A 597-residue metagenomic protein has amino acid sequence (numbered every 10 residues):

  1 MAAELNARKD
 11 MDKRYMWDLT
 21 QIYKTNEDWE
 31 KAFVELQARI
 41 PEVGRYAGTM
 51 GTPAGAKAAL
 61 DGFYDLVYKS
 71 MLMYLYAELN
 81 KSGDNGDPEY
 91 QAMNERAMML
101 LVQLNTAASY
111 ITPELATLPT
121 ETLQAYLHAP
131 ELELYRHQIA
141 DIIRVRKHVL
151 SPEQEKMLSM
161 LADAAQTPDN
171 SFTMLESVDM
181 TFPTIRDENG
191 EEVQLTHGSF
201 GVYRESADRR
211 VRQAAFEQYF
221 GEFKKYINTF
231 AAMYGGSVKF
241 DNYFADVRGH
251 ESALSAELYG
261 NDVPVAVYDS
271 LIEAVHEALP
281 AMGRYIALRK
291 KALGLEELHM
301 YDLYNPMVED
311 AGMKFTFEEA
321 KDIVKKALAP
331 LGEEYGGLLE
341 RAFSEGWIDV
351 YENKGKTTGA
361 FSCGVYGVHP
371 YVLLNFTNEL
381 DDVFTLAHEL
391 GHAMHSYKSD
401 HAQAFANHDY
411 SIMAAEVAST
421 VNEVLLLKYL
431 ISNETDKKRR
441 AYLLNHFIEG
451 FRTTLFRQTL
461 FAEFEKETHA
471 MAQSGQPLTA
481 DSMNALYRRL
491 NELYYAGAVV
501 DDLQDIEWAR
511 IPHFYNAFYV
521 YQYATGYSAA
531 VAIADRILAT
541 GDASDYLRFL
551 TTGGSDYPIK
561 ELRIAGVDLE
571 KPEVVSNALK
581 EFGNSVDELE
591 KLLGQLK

Functional and structural regions predicted by a protein language model:
M1-D310, K591-K597: A well-structured
D10-M11, K24, I111, L115-L118 (+7 more regions): C-terminal, non-catalytic "cap/extension" segments appended to globular domains
G249, T377-Y397, S419, V424 (+2 more regions): Active-site recognition of the HExxH zinc-binding catalytic motif
A292-P330, G336-G337, H395, Y442 (+3 more regions): Long, K/E/R/D-enriched contiguous segments that form extended
M313-F315, I348-V368: Catalytic zinc-binding patch centered on the HExxH motif and its immediate surroundings that defines zinc-dependent
M313-F315, V365-A387: Short pre-active-site segment immediately N-terminal to the catalytic Zn-binding motif
K326-G337, A360-C363, H392, S396-A404 (+2 more regions): Conserved helix-loop functional segments at active or binding sites
Y410-R439, F447-E449, T453, G526: Post-HExxH zinc-binding segment in Zn-dependent metallohydrolases
